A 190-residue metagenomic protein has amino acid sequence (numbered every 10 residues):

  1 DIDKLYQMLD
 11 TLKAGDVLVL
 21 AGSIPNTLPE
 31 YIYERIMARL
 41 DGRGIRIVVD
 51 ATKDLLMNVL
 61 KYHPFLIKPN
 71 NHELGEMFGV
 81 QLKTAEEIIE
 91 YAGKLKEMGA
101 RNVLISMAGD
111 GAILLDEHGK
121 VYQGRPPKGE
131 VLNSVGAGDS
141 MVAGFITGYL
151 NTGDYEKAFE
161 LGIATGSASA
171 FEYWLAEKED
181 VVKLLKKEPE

Functional and structural regions predicted by a protein language model:
D1, E76-L82, V131-V135: Short, charged, surface-exposed secondary-structure boundary motifs
D1-A14: Conserved phosphate-binding/catalytic loop of the ribokinase/pfkB sugar-kinase fold
Q7, H63-F65, H118-K120: Short low-complexity, flexible loop/linker segments enriched in glycine and/or proline with clustered acidic
D16-V17, N102: Structural motif
V17-E87: Conserved beta-alpha-beta core of the PfkB/ribokinase-like small-molecule kinase fold
A38-R39, M57, A85-E190: Conserved phosphate-binding/catalytic region of the ribokinase-like
